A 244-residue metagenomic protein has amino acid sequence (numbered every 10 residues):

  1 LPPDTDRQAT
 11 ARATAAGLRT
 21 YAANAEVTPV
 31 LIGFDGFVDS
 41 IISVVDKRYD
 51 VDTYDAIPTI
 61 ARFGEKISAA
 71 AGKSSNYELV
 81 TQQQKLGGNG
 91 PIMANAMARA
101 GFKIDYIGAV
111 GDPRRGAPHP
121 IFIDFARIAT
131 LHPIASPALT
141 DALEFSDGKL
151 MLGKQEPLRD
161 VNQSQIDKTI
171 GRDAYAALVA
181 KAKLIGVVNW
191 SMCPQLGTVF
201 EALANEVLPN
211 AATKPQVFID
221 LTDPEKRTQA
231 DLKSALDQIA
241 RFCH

Functional and structural regions predicted by a protein language model:
L1-A71, V80-N89, A98-H244: Ribokinase/PfkB-type carbohydrate-kinase core domain
K73-S75: Short glycine/proline-rich turn/loop motifs
